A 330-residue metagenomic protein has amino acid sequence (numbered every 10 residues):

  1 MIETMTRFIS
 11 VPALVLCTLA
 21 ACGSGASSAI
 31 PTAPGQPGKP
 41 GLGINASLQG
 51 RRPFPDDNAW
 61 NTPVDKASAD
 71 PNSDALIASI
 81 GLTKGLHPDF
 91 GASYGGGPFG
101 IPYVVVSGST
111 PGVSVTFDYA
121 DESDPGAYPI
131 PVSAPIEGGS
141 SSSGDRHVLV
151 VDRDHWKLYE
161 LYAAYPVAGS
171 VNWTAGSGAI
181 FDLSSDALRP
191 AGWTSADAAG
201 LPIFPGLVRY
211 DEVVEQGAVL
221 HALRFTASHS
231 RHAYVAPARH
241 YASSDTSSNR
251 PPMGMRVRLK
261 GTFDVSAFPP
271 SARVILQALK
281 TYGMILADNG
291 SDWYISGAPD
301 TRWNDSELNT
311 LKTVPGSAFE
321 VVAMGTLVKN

Functional and structural regions predicted by a protein language model:
M1-P12: Bacterial N-terminal signal peptides that target proteins for export
T18-A21: C-terminal motif of bacterial Sec signal peptides marking the signal peptidase cleavage site
G23-A26: Bacterial signal peptide processing site
I30-N330: Short, surface-exposed polybasic-aromatic patches that bind anionic ligands, especially phosphate groups
